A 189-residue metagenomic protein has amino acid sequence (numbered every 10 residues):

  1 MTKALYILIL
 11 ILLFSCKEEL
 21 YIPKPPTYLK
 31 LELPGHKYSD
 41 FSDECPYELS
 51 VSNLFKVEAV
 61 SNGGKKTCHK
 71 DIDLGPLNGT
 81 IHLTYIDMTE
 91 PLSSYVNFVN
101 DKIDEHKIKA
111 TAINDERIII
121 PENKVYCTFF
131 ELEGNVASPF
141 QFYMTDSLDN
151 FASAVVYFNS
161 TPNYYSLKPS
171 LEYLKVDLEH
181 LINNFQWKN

Functional and structural regions predicted by a protein language model:
T2-I9: Sec-dependent signal peptide recognition, specifically the positively charged N-region followed immediately by
L12-S15: C-terminal motif of bacterial Sec signal peptides marking the signal peptidase cleavage site
K17-P23: Bacterial lipoprotein signal-peptidase II cleavage site
K24-E44: Post-signal peptide N-terminal segment of mature Sec-exported envelope proteins
S42-N97: Secretory pathway targeting signatures of secreted, lumenal, and periplasmic proteins
I81-E90, F140-F142, Y164-E172: Second-shell loop/turn segments in exported
F98-S153: Signature of long, low-cysteine stretches enriched in small and polar/charged residues
V155-N189: Surface-exposed amphipathic alpha-helical segments
